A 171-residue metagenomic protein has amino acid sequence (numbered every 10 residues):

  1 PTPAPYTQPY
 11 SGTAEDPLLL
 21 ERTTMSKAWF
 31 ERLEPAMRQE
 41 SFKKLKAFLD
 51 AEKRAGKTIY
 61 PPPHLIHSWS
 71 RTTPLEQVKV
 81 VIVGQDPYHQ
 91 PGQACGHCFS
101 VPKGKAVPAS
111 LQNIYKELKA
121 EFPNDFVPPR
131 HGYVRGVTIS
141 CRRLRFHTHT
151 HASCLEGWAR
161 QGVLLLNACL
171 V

Functional and structural regions predicted by a protein language model:
P1-Y10: Mixed-charge, low-complexity intrinsically disordered regions
G12-D16, E21-R22, F30: Charged boundary/loop elements
S26-V171: A polyanion-binding, active-site-adjacent surface
